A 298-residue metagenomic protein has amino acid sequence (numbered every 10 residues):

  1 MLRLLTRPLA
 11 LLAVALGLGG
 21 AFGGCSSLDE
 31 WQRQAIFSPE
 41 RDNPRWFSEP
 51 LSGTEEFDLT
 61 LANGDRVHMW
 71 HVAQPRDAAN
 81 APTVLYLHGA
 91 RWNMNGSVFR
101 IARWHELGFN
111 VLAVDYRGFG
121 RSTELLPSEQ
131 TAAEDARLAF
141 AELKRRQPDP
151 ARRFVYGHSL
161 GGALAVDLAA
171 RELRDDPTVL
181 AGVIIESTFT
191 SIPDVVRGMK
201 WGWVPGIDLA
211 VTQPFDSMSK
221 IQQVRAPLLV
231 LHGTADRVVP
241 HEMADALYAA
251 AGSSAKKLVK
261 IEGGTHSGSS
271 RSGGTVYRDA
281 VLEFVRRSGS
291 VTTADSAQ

Functional and structural regions predicted by a protein language model:
G20-T60: An N-terminal hydrophobic leader/cap segment in hydrolases
A62-E142, R146: Membrane-embedded segments
R100, A226, P240-A249: Short alpha-helix in the alpha/beta-hydrolase fold that links the catalytic acid
Q147-S159: Alpha/beta-hydrolase fold nucleophile elbow
D167-A226, S270-R271, T275: Hydrolase active-site cap/lid region
Q223-R225, V230-H232, D236: Short beta-strand/loop motif that positions the catalytic acidic residue of the alpha/beta-hydrolase fold
A235-V239, H266-G268: Acidic catalytic loop of the alpha/beta-hydrolase fold
D245-G268: Catalytic histidine neighborhood in serine/cysteine hydrolases with alpha/beta-hydrolase-type architecture
